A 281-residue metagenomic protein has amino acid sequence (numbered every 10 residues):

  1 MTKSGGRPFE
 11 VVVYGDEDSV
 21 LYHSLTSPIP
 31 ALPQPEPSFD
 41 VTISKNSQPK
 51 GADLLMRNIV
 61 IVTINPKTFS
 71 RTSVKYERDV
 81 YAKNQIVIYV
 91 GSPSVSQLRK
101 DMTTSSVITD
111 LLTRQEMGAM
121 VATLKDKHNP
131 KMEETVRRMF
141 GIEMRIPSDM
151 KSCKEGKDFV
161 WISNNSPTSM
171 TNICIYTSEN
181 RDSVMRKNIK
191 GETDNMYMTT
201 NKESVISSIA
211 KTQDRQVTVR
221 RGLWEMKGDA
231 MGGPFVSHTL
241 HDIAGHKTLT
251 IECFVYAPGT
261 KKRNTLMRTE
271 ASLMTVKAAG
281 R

Functional and structural regions predicted by a protein language model:
M1-L55: Intrinsically disordered, low-complexity, charge-biased terminal/linker regions in eukaryotic proteins
M1-Y14, S19, N65-P130: Solvent-exposed alpha-helical segments and adjacent loops that form catalytic or protein-interaction surfaces
T2-P8, E17-S19, H23, P35 (+2 more regions): N-terminal "mature-domain start" segment
T2-S4, E10-D16, H23, P147-Y197 (+1 more regions): Secretory pathway targeting signatures of secreted, lumenal, and periplasmic proteins
G5, L25-E36, L112-A119, K154 (+2 more regions): Sec/Tat-exported extracytoplasmic proteins
F39, S44-S96, T193-L249, T260-K262 (+1 more regions): Signature of long, low-cysteine stretches enriched in small and polar/charged residues
R99-A119, M144, M150, T250-R281: Surface-exposed amphipathic alpha-helical segments
L111, Q115-N172, Y176-T177: Acidic/His-rich structured neighborhood in mature extracellular/periplasmic domains
